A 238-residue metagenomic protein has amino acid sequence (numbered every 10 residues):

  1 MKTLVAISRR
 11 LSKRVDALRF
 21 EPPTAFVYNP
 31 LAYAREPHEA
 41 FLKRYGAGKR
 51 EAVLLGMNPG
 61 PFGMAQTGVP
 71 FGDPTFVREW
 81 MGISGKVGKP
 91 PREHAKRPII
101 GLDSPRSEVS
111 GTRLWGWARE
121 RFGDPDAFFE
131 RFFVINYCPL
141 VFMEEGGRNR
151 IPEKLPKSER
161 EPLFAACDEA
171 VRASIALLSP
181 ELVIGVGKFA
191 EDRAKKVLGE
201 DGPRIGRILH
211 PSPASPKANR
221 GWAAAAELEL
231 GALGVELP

Functional and structural regions predicted by a protein language model:
K2-L182, E191-D192, G206, P216 (+1 more regions): A polyanion-binding, active-site-adjacent surface
R121, V197-L198: Active-site catalytic pocket residues across diverse enzymes, especially alpha/beta-hydrolases
A176-L178, L198-D201: Short, conserved loop/helix-junction motifs that constitute active-site signature segments in enzyme catalytic cores
K188, P211: Active-site metal-binding loops of divalent metal-dependent hydrolases
F189-V197: Short glycine-rich, acidic/polar surface loops and turns
D201-H210: Short hydrophobic/aromatic-enriched beta-strand-loop microsegments
